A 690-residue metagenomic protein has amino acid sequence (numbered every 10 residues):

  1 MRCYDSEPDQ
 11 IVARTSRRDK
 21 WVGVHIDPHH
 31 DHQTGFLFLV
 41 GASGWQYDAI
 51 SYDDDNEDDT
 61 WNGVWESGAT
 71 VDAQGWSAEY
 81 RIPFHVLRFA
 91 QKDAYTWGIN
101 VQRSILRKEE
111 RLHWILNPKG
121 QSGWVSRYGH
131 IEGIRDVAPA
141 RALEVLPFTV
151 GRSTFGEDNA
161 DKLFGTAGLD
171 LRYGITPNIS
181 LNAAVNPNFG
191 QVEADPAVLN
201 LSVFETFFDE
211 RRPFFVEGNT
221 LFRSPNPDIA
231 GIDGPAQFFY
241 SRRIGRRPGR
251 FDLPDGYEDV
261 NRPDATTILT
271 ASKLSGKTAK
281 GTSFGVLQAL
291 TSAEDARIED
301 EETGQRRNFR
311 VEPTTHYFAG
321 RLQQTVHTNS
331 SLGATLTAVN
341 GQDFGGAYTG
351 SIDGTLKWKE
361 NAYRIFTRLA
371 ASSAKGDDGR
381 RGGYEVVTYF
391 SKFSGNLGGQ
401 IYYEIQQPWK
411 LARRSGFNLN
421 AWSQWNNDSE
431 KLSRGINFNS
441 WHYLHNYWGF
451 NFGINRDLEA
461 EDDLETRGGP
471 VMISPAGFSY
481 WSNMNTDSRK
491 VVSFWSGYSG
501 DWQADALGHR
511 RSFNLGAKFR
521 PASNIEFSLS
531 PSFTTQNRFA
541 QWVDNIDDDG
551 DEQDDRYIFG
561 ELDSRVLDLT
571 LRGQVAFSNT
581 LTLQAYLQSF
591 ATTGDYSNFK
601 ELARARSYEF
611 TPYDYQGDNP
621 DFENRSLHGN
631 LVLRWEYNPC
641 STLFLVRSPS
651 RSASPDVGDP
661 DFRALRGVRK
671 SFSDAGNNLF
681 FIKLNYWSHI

Functional and structural regions predicted by a protein language model:
M1-T325, G333-A334, F344, D674: Structural preference for beta-rich elements and adjacent junctions enriched in aromatics
P83-Q91, W124-A138, S153, I175-I179 (+16 more regions): Outer-membrane beta-barrel proteins
F84, N186-P187, L290, A338 (+3 more regions): A short beta-strand motif that forms part of the nucleic acid-binding face of small beta-barrel RNA-binding folds
A138-N182, Y317-A374, R414-N420, F478-A504 (+2 more regions): Surface-exposed extracellular loop regions of Gram-negative outer-membrane beta-barrel proteins
N261, F309, G341, N427-D428 (+1 more regions): Generic amphipathic alpha-helical segments used as scaffolds and interaction surfaces in large, multi-domain proteins
T266, T270-S272, A279-T282, V286 (+5 more regions): Large, well-folded core regions of big proteins
T267-L269, S275, E360, R364 (+1 more regions): Exposed, low-structure sequence patches enriched in small/polar residues
T282, Q288, H316, Q324 (+5 more regions): Polar/charged side chains located within well-ordered beta-strands of beta-rich proteins
